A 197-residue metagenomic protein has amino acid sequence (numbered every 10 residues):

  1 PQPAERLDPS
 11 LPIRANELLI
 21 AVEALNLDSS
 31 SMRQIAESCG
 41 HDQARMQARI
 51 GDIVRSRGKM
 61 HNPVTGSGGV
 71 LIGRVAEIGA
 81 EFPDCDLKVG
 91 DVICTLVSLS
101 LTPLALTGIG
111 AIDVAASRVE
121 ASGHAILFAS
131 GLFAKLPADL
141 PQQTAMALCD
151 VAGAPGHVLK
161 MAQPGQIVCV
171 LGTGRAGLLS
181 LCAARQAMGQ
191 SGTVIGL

Functional and structural regions predicted by a protein language model:
P1, S38-N62, L106-G131: Charged, glycine/proline-rich intrinsically disordered loops and linkers
Q2-P9: Short glycine/threonine/proline-enriched tight-turn/helix- or strand-capping micro-motif at secondary-structure
L11-N26, E37-S100: Glycine-rich beta-strand-centered segment in the early N-terminal region that forms part of a ligand/cofactor-binding
L19, V92, Q166-I167, T193: Residues that mark the start of a beta-strand
S29-I35, L104: Cytochrome P450 core scaffold surrounding the K-helix E-X-X-R motif and the conserved "meander" helix-loop region
G69, C94-I167: NAD(P)H dinucleotide-binding glycine-rich loop of Rossmann-like/cofactor-binding domains, especially the beta1-alpha1
V170-T173, R185-L197: Adenosine-nucleotide cofactor-binding segment
G177-L178: N-terminal Rossmann-fold NAD(P) dinucleotide-binding loop
